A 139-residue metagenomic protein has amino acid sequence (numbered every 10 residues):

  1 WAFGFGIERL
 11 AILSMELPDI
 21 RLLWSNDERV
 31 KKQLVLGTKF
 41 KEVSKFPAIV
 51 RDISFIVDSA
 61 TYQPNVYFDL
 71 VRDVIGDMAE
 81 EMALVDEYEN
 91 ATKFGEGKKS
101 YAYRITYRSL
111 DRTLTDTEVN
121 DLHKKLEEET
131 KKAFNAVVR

Functional and structural regions predicted by a protein language model:
W1-R139: A carboxyl-terminal module marker
